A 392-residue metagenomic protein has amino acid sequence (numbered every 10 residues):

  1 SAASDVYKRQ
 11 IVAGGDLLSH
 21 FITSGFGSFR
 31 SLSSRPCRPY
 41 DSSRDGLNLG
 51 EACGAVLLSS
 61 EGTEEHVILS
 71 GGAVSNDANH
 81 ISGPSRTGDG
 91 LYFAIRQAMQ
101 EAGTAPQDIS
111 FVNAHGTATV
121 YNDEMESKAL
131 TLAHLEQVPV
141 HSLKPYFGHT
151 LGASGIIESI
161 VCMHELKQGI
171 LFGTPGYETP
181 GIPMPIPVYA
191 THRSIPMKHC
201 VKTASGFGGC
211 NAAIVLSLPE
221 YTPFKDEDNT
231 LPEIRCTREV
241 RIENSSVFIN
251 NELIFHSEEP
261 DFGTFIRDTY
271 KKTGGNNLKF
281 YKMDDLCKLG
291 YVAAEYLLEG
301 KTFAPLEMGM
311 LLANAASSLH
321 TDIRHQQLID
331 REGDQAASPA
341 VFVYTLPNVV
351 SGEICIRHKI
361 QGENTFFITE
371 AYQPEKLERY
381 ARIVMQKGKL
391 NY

Functional and structural regions predicted by a protein language model:
A2-Y7: Short, small-residue-biased leader/transition segments that mark boundaries at the very start of proteins
K8-G14, Y392: A short, small-residue-rich loop immediately preceding and capping a beta-strand
S19-N48, G54-V56, E61-Y392: Conserved "HGTGT" condensation-loop signature of ketosynthase/thiolase-family condensing enzymes that catalyze
